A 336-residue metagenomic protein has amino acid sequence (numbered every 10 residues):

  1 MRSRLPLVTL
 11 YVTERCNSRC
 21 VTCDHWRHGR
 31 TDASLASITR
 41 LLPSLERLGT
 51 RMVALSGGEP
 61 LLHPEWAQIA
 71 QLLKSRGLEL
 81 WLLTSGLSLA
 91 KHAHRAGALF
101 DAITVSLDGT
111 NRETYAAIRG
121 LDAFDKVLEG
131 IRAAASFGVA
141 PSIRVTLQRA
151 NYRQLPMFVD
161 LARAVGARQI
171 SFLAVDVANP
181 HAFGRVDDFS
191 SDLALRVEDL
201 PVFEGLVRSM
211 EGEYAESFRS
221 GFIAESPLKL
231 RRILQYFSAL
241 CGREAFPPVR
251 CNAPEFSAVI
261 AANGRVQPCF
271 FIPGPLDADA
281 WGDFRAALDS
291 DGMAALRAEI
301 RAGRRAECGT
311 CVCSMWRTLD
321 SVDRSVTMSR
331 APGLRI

Functional and structural regions predicted by a protein language model:
M1-R95, A102, L195, F203 (+1 more regions): Conserved alpha-helical substructure of the radical SAM core
R2-R4, R243-N252, V259, N263-I336: Flexible mid-to-C-terminal extensions adjoining Fe-S/redox cofactors in radical SAM and related proteins
R15, R19, C23-W26, P254 (+2 more regions): Cys/His-rich metal-chelating microdomains
R15, R30, P60, L87 (+4 more regions): Residue-level marker for beta-strand->alpha-helix junctions and adjacent short loops that shape enzyme
R19, C23, H63, H92 (+4 more regions): Residues that scaffold the ATP/ADP-binding catalytic core of kinase and kinase-like folds
R19, G49-R51, L99, V139 (+2 more regions): Short loop/turn motifs at secondary-structure junctions
A33, L99, S106-D108, E113-N252 (+3 more regions): Radical SAM enzyme [4Fe-4S]-AdoMet core and its adjacent flexible, acidic and glycine-rich loops/tails across
